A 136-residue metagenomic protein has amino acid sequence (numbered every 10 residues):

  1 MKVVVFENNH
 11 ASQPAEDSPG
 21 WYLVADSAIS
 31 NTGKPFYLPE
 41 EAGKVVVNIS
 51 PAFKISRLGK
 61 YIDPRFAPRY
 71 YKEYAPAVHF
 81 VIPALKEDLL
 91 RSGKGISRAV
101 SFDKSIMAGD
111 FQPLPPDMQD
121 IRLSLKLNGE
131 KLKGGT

Functional and structural regions predicted by a protein language model:
K2-T136: Glycine-enriched loop-and-adjacent helix/strand subsegments that border the catalytic/binding cleft of enzyme cores
